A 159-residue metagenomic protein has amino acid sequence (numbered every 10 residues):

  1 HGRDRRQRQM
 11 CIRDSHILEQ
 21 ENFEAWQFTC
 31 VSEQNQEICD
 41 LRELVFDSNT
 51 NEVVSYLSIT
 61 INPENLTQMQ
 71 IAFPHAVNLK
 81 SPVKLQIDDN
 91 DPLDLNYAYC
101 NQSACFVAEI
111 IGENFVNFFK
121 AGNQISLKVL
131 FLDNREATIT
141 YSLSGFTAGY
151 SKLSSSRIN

Functional and structural regions predicted by a protein language model:
H1-I12: Single conserved hydrophobic/aromatic residue that forms the stacking wall/gate of nucleotide- or nucleobase-binding
C11, C30, N35-C39, A98-N101 (+2 more regions): Functionally engaged cysteine thiol sites
R13-P74: An ectodomain-focused feature that recognizes extracytoplasmic/extracellular
F23-E24, V77-S81, K120-S126: A short, compositionally biased
S32-E33, V45-S48, I87-D89, V129-D133: Short acidic, glycine-rich loop/turn motifs
E52-L57, K84-D88, K120-Q124: Extended Gly/Ser/Thr-rich low-complexity repeat segments, especially those forming or decorating extracellular
I59-C100, F106: Mid-length scaffold segments of soluble, non-membrane domains
N90-N159: Internal interaction segment
